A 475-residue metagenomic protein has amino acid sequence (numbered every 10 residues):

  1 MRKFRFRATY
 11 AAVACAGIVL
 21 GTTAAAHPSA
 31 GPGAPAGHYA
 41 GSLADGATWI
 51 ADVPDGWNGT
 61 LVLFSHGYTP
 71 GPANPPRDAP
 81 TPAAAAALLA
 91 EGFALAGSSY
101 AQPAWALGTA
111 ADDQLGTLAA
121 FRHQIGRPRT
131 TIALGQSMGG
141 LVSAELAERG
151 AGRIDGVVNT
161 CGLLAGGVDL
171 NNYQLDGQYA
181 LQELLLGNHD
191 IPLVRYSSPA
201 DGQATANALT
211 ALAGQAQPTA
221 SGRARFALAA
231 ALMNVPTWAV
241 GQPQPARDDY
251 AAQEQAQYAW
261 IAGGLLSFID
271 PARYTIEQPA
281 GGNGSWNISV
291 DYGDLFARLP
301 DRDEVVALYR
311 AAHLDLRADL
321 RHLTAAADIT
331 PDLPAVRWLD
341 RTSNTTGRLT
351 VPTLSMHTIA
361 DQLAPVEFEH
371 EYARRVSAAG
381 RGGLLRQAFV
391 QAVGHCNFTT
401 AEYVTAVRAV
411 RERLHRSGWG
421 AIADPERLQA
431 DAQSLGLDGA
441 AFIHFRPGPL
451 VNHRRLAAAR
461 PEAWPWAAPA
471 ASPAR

Functional and structural regions predicted by a protein language model:
M1-P28: Secretory targeting and sorting signals
S29-R475: C-terminal His-loop and adjacent cap/lid subdomain of alpha/beta-hydrolase
